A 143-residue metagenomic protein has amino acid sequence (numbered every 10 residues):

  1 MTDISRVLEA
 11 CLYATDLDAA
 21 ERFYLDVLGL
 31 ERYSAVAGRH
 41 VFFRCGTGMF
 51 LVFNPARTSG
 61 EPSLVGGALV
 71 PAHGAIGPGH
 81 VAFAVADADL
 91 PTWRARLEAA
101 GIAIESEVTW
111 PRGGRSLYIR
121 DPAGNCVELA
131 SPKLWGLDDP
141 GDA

Functional and structural regions predicted by a protein language model:
M1-L8, A14-S34, C45-I104, R120-A143: Glyoxalase I/VOC metalloenzyme domain signal
Y33, T109-W110: Short polar/acidic secondary-structure junctions
A37-R39, P111-R115: Short acidic/glycine-enriched loop/turn segments that link adjacent beta-strands
H40-R44: Minor-groove-contacting beta-hairpin "wing" of winged helix-turn-helix DNA-binding domains
W110-P111, D121: Acidic surface patches and DE-rich sequence motifs
